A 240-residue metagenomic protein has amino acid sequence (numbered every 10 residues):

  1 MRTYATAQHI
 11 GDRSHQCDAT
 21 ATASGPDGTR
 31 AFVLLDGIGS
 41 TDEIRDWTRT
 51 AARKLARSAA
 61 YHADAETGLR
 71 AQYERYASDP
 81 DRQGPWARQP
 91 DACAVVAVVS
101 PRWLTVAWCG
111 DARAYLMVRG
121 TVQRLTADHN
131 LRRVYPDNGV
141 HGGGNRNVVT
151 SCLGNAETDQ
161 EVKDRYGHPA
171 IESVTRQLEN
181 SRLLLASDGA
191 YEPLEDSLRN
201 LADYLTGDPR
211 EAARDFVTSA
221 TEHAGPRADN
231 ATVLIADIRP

Functional and structural regions predicted by a protein language model:
M1-P240: PP2C/PPM-type serine/threonine phosphatase catalytic domain
